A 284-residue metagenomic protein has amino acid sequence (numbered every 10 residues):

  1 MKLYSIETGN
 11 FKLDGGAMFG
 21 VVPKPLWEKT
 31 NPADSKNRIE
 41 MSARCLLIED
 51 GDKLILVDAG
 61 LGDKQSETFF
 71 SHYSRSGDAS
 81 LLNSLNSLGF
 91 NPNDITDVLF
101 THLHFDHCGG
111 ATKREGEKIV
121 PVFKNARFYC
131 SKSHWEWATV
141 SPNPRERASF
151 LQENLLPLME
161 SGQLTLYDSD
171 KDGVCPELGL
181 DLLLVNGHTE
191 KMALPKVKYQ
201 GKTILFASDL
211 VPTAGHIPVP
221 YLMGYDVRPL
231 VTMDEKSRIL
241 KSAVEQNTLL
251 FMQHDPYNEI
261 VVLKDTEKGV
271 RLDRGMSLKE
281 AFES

Functional and structural regions predicted by a protein language model:
M1-L56, L61-Q65, F69-H72, D170-K171 (+2 more regions): Zn-dependent metallo-beta-lactamase
T8-G9, A59-G62, L103, S133-H134 (+4 more regions): Active-site metal-binding loops of divalent metal-dependent hydrolases
I48-G51, P195-Q200: Active-site beta-strand termini and strand-to-loop segments that position acidic
I55-V57, L99, F128, I204-F206 (+1 more regions): Residue-level marker for buried hydrophobic side chains located in beta-strands that build the well-ordered beta-sheet
H72-N83, Q200-S284: Cap/insert and terminal regions of metallo-dependent hydrolase folds
S76-F90, D94, V122-L184, V231-N247: Metallo-beta-lactamase
I95-D106: Metallo-beta-lactamase
C108-K118, V262-L263: Metal-dependent catalytic neighborhoods of phosphoester/phosphodiester hydrolases
